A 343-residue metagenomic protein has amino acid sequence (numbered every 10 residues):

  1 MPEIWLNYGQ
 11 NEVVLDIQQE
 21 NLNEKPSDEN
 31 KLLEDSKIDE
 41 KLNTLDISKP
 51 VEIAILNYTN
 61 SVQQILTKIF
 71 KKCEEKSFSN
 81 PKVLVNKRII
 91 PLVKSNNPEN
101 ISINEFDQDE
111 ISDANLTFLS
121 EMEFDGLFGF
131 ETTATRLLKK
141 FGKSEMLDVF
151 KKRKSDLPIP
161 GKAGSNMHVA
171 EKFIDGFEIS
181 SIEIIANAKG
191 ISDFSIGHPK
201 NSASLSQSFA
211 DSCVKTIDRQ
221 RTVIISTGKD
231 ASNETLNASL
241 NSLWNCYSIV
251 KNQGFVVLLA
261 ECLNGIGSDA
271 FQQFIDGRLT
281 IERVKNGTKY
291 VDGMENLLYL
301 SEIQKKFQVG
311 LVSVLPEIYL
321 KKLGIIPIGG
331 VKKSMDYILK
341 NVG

Functional and structural regions predicted by a protein language model:
M1-S36: N-terminal amphipathic/basic leader segments beginning at the initiator methionine
Y8-G9, I55-N57, N86-K87, L119-E123 (+5 more regions): Fold-independent oxyanion-binding glycine-rich loops and adjacent beta-strand/coil segments at enzyme active sites
N30-K37, N100-Q108, H198, I325-S334: Short acidic-hydrophobic, aromatic-tinged amphipathic segments that line or gate anion-handling sites
D35-V93, N237-V250, G254-G267, Q273 (+1 more regions): N-terminal active-site beta-alpha-beta segment that forms phosphate/nucleotide-binding and substrate-recognition loops
S48-N57, K82-L84, T117, D218-S226 (+3 more regions): Short hydrophobic beta-strand segments
V83-D107, T280-L300: Long, charge-dense
E99-G228, E234, S239-S242, C246-S248: Conserved, well-structured core segments that form the ligand-binding/active-site neighborhood of functional domains
W244-G343: C-terminal non-catalytic interaction/assembly regions of soluble proteins
